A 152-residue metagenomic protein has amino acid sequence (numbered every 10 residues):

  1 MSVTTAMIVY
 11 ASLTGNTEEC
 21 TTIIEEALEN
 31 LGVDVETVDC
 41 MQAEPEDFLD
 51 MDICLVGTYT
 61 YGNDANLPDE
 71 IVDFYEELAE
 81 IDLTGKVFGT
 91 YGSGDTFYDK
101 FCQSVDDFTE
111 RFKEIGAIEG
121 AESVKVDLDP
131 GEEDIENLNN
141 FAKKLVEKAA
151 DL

Functional and structural regions predicted by a protein language model:
S2-T4, N16-E19, A27-L31, E36-V38 (+1 more regions): FMN-binding flavodoxin-like domain, especially the glycine-rich phosphate-binding loop
V9-A11, Y91: Short hydrophobic segments within beta-strands
Q42-D47: Short acidic active-site motifs
